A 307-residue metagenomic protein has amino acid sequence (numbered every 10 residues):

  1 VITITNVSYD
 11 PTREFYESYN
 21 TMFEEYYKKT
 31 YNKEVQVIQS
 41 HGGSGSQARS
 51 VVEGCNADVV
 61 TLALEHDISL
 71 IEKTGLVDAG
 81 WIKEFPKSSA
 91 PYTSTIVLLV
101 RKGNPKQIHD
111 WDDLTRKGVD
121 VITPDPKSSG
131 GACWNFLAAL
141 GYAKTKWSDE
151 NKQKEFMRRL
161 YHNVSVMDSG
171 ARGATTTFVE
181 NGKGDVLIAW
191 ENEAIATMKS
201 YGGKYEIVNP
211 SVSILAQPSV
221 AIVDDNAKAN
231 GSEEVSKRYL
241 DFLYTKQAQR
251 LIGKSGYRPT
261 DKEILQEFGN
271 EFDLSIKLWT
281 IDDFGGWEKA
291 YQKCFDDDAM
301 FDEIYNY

Functional and structural regions predicted by a protein language model:
V1-S128, E267, E271, Y305: N-terminal segment of the mature folded domain
V7-Y9, V100-K102, V119-K146, L160-V164 (+1 more regions): Short beta-strand->loop
P11-F15, Y19, Q47, N56 (+10 more regions): Stable alpha-helical elements in mature extracytoplasmic
N20-K29, V52-N56, E65, E72-L76 (+10 more regions): Sec-exported extracytoplasmic/periplasmic mature domains
A90-T95, M157-Y161, M167-S169, S200-E233 (+1 more regions): Periplasmic-binding protein-like
G103-H109, S128, G141-D149, N226-E234: Short helix-loop capping/hinge motifs at secondary-structure junctions, enriched in acidic/polar residues
T145-S211: Ligand-binding pocket segment of bilobal, Venus flytrap-like solute-binding proteins
A227-Y307: Extracellular/periplasmic juxtamembrane helices and adjacent flexible linkers that interface with membrane partners
